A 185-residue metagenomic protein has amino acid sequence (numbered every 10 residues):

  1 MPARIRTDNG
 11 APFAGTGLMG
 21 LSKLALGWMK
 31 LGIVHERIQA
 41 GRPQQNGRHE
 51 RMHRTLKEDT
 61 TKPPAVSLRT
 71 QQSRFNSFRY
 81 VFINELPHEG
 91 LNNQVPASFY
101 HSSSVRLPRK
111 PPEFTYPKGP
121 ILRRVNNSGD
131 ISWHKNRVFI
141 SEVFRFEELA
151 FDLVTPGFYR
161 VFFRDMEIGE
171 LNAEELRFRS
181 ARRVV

Functional and structural regions predicted by a protein language model:
M1-S77, V81, E170-L171, E175: RNase H-like DDE/DDD metal-dependent nuclease/strand-transfer catalytic core used by mobile genetic elements
I83-V185: C-terminal, beta-rich DNA-binding module of retroviral/retroelements integrases
